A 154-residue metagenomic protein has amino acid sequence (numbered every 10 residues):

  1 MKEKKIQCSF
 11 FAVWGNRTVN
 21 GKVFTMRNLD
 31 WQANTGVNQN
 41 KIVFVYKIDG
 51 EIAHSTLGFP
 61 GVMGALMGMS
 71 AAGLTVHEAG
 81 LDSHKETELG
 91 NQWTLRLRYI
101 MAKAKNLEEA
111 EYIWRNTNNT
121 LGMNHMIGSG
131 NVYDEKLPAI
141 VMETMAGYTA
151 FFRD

Functional and structural regions predicted by a protein language model:
M1-D154: N-terminal nucleophile
